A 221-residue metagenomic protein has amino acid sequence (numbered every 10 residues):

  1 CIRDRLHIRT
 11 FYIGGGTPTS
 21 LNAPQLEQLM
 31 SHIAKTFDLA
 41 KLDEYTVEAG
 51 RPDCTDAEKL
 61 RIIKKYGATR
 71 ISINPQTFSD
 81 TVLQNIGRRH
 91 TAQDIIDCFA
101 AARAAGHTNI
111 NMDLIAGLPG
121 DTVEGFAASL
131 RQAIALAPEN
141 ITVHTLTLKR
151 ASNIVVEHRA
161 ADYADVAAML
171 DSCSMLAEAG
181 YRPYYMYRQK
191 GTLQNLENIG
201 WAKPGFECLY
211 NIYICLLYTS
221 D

Functional and structural regions predicted by a protein language model:
C1-D4, Y218-D221: Conserved small/polar residues in nucleotide/adenosyl-binding loops
R3-D171: Conserved non-cysteine loop/helix-boundary elements of the Radical SAM core domain that shape
K149, E157-S220: Auxiliary Fe-S-binding modules of radical SAM enzymes
